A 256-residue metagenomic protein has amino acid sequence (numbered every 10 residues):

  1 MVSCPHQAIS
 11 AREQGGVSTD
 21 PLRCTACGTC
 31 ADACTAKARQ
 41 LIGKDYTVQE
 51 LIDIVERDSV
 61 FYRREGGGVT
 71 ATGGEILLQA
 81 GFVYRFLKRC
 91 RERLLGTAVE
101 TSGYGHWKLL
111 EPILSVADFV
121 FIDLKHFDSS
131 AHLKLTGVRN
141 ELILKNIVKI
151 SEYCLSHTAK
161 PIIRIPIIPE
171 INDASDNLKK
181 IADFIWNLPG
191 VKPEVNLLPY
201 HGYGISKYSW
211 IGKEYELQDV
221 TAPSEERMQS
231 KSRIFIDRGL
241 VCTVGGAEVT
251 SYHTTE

Functional and structural regions predicted by a protein language model:
M1-S18, T29-K44: Iron-sulfur cluster-binding cysteine motifs and their immediate structural context in ferredoxin-like electron-transfer
G15, R23, K44-E50: FAD-binding FR-type
G16, Q40-G43, E75, L135 (+2 more regions): Pocket-edge positions in alpha/beta enzyme catalytic cores
P21-C27: Cysteine-rich micro-motifs
K37, R89-R93, R238: Conserved dinucleotide-binding and phosphotransfer motif residues
D45, I165-E256: Radical SAM enzyme [4Fe-4S]-AdoMet core and its adjacent flexible, acidic and glycine-rich loops/tails across
Q49-S209: Conserved AdoMet/S-adenosylmethionine-binding subsite of the radical SAM
